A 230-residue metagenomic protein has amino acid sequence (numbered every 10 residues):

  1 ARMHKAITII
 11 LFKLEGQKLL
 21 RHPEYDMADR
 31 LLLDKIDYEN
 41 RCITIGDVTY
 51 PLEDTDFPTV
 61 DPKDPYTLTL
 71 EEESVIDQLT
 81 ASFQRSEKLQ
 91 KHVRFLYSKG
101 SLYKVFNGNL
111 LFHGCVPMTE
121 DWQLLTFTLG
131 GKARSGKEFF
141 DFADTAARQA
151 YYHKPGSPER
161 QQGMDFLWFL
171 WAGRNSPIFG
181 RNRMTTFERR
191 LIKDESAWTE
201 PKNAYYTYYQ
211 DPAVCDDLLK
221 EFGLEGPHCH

Functional and structural regions predicted by a protein language model:
A1-H230: Feature recognizes metal-dependent phosphohydrolase scaffolds
